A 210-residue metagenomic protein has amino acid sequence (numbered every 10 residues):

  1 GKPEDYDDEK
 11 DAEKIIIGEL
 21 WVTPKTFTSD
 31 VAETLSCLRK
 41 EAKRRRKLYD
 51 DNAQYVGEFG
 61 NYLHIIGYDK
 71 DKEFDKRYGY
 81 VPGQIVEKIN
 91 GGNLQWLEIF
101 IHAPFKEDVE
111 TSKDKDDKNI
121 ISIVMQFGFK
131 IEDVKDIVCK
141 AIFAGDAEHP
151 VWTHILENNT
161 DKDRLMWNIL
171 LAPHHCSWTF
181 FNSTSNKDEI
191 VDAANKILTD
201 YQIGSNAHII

Functional and structural regions predicted by a protein language model:
G1-A141, A147: Flexible, acidic/histidine-containing loops and adjacent segments that form or flank the divalent-metal
G1-K10, F105-S205, I209: Active-site-proximal loop/helix segments of hydrolase catalytic cores
